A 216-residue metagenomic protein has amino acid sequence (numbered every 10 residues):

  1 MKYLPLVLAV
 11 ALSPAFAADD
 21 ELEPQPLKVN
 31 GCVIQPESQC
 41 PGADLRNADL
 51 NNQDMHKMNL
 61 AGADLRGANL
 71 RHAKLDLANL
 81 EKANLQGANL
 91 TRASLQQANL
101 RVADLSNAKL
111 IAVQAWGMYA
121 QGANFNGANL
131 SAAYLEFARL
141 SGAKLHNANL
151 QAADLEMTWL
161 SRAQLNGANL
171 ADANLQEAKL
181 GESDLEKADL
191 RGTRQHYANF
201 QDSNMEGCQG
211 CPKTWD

Functional and structural regions predicted by a protein language model:
M1-V7: Sec-dependent signal peptide recognition, specifically the positively charged N-region followed immediately by
L4, S13, E23-Q25: Intrinsic-disorder/low-complexity coil detector
A9-A17: Hydrophobic h-region of N-terminal signal peptides that target proteins for export in Gram-negative bacteria
A18-D216: Tandem repeat scaffolds
